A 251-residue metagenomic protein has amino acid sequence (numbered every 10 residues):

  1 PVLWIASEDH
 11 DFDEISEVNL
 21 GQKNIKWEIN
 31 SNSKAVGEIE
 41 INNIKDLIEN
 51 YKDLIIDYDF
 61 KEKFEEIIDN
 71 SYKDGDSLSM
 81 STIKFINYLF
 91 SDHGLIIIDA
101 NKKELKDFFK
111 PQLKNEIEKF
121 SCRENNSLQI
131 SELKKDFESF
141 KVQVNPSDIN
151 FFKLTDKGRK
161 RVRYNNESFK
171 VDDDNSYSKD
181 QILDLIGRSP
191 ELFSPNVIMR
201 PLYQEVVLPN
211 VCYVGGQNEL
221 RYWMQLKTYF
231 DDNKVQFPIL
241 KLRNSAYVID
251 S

Functional and structural regions predicted by a protein language model:
P1-S251: N-terminal targeting/trafficking signals and adjacent low-complexity tails
